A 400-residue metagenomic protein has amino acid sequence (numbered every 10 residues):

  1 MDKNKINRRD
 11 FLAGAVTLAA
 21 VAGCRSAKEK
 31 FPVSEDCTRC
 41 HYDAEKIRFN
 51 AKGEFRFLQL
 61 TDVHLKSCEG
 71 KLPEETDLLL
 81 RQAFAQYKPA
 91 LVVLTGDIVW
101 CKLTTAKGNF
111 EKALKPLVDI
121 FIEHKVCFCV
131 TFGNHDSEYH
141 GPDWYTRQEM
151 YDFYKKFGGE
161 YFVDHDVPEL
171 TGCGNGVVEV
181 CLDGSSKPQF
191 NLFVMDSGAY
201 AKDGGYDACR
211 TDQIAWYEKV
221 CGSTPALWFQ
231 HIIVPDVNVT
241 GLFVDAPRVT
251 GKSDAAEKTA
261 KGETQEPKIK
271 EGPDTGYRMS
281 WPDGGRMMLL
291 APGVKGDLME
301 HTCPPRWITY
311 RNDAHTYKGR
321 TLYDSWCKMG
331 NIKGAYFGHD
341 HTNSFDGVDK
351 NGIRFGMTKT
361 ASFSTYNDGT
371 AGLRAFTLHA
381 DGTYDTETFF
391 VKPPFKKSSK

Functional and structural regions predicted by a protein language model:
D2-L18: N-terminal secretory signal peptides and thylakoid transit peptides that target proteins across membranes
K28-E111, P116: N-terminal active-site segment of His-dependent metallophosphoesterases
F31-F49, K112-P225, D245-G262, E266-K268 (+3 more regions): Extended active-site neighborhood of metal-dependent phosphoesterases/phosphodiesterases
F31-I47, A51, E179-C181, R306-T309 (+2 more regions): Binuclear metal-dependent phosphoesterase catalytic core
E54-S67, Q189-A199, F229, R354-T360: Active-site-proximal beta-strand elements of phosphoester/diester hydrolases
Q59-T61, V92-G96, F128-N134, W228-Q230 (+3 more regions): Active-site neighborhood of phospho(di)ester-bond hydrolases with catalytic His/Asp-centered motifs
K66-E69, W100-L103, V130-P142, Y200-D203 (+3 more regions): Active-site environment of divalent metal-dependent phosphoester hydrolases
N191-V194, G205-S344: His/acidic metal-ligating clusters that form di-metal
